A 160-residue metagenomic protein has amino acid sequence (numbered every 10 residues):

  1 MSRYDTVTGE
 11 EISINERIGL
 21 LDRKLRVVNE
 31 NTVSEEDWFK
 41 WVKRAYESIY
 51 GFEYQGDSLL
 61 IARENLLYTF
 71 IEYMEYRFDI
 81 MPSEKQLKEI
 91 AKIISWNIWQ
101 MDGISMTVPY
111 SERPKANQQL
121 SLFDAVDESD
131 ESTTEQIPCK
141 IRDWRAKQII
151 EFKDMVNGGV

Functional and structural regions predicted by a protein language model:
M1-M106: Conserved S-adenosyl-L-methionine
Q55, Q86, Q100, Q118-Q119 (+2 more regions): Residue-identity detector for glutamine
M106, Y110-S121: Short, surface-exposed amphipathic charged segments that create phosphate/polyanion-binding patches used for binding
F123-V160: Long, low-complexity, polar/charged, intrinsically disordered or flexibly structured peripheral segments
